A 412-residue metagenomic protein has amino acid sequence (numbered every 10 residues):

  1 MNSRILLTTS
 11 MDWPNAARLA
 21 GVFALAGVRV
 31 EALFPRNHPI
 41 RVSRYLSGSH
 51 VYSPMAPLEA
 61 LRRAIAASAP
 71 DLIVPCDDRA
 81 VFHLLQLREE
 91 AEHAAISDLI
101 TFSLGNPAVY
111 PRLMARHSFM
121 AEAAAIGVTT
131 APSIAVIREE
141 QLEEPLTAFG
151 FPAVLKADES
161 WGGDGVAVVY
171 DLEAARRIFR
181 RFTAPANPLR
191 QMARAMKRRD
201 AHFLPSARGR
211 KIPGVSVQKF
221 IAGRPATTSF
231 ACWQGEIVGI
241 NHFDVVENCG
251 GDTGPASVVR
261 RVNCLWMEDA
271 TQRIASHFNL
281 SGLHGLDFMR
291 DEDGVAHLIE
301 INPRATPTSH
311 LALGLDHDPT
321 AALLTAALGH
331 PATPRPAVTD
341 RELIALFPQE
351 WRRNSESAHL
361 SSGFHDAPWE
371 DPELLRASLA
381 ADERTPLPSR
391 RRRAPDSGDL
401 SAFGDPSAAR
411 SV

Functional and structural regions predicted by a protein language model:
M1-N106, E140, R410: ATP-binding N-terminal substructure of ATP-dependent carboxylate-amine bond-forming enzymes
V109-T129, R138: Glycine-/Pro-rich loop/turn segments that contact NAD(P) or position catalytic residues in Rossmann-like domains
A131-S133, A153-R198, P225-T227, E247-V259: Glycine-rich phosphate-binding loop of ATP-grasp-fold ATP-dependent ligases
P145-L155: Acidic/histidine-enriched active-site and ligand-binding environments that engage anionic O-linkages
R180, A184-E247, V262-D269, R290-H297: Phosphate-binding site of ATP-dependent enzymes
R210-G214, D252-D293, L298, L313 (+1 more regions): A long amphipathic alpha-helix within ATP-dependent nucleotide-binding catalytic cores
R304-A321: ATP-dependent carboxylate-activation loops
A321-V412: Peripheral (often C-terminal) accessory segments that flank ATP-dependent C-N-forming ligase machineries
